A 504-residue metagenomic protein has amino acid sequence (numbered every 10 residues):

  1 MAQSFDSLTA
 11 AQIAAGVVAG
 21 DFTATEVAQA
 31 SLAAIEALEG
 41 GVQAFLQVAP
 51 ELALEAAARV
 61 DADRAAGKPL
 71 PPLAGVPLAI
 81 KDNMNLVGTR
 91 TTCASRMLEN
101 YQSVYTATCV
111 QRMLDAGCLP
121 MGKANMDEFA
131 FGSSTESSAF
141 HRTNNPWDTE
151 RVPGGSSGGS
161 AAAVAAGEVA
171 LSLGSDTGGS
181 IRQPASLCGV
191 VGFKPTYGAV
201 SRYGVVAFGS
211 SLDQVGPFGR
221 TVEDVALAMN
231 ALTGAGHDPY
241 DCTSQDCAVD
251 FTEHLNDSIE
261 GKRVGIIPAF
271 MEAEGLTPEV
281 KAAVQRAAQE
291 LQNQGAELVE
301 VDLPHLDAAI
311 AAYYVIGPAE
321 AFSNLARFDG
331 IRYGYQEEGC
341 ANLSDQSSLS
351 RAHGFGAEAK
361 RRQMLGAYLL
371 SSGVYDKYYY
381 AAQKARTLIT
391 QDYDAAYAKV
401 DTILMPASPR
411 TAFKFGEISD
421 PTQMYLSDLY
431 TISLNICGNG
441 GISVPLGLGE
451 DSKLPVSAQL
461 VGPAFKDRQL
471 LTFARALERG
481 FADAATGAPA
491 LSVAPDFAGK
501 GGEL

Functional and structural regions predicted by a protein language model:
M1-L54, L276, V280, R286-Q289 (+2 more regions): An N-terminal boundary/leader segment
A14-V18, E272, H305-L306, R327-I436 (+1 more regions): Serine-dependent amide/ester hydrolase catalytic core
A24-Q29, A58-D61, D250-E253, L276-D302 (+3 more regions): Acyltransferase
S31, A53, T106, V225 (+5 more regions): Residue-level signal for inorganic ion chemistry
A37, D115, A166-L171, T177-E274 (+3 more regions): Structural helix-boundary/capping segments
E51-D61, G117-C118, D127: Long amphipathic alpha-helix in the N-terminal Rossmann-like dinucleotide-binding domain of NAD(P)-dependent
V60-V76, L255-I267: Immediate post-signal peptide segment of exported/extracytoplasmic ligand-binding proteins
L73-V215, I267-A269, P318-A319, M405-T422: Short glycine/serine-rich loop/turn segments
